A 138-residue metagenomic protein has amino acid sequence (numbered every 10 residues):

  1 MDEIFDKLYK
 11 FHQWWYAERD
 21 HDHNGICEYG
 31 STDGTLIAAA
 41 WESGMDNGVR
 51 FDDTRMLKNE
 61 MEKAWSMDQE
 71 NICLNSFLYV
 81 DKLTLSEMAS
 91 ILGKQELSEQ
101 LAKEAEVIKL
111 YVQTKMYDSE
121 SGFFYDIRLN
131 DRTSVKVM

Functional and structural regions predicted by a protein language model:
M1-I72, D118-E120: Active-site acid/base region of carbohydrate-active enzymes
Y9-G34, F77-M138: Catalytic cores of carbohydrate-active enzymes
